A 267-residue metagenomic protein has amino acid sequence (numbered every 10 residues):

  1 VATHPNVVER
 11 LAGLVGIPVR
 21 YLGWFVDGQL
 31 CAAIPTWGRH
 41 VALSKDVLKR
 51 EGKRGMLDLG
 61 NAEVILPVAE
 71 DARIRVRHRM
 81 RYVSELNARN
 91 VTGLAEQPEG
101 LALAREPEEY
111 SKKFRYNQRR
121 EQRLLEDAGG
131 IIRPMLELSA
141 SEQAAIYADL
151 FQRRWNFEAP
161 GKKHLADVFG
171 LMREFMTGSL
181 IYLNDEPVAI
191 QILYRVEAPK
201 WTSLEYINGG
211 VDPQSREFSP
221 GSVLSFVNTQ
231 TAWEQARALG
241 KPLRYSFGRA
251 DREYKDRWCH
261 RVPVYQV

Functional and structural regions predicted by a protein language model:
V1-C31, P35-A42, R81-E96, R105-E217: A conserved beta-strand-loop-helix scaffold within acyl/acetyltransferase catalytic domains
P5, E51, D58-N61, F114-Q118 (+2 more regions): Well-ordered, non-membrane alpha-helical segments in soluble/globular domains
S44-D46, L57-D58, R123, W155-N156 (+3 more regions): Short, surface-exposed linear patches
D46-R81: A gly/proline- and charged-residue-enriched helix-loop-helix capping module
R54, V64-P67, I131-P134, K163-A166 (+3 more regions): Short C-terminal domain-edge/linker segments immediately following a structured domain
A102: Short His/Asp/Glu-rich catalytic/ion-coordination signatures at enzyme active sites or charged loops
F175-V267: Aromatic (often tryptophan-rich) hydrophobic motifs at membrane interfaces
